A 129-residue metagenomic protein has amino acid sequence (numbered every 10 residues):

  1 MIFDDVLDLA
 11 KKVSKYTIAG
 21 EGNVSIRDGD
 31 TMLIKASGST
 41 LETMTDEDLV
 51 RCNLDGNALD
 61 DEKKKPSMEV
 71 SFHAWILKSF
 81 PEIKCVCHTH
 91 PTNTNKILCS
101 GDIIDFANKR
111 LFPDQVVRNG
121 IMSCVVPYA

Functional and structural regions predicted by a protein language model:
M1-A129: Glycine-rich flexible loops
